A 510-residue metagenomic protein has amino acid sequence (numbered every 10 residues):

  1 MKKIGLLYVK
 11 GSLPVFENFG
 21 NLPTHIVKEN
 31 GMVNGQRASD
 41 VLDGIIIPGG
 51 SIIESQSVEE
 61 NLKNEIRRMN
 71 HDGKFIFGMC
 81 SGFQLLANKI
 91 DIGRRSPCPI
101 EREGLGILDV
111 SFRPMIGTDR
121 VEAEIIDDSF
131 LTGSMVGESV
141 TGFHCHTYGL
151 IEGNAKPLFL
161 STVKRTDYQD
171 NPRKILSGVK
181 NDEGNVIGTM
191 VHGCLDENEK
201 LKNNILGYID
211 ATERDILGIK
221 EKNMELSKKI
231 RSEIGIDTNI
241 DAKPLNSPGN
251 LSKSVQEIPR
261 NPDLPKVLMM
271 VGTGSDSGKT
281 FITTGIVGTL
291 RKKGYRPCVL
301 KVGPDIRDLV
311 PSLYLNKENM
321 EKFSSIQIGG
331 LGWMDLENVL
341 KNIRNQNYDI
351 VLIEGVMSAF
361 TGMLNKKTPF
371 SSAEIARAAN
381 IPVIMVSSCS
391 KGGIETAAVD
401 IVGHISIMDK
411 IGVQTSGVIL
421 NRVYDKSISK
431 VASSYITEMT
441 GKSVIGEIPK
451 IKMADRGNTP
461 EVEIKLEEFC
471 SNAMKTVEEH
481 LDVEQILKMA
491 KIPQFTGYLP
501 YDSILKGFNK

Functional and structural regions predicted by a protein language model:
M1-H71, F75, S81, D91 (+7 more regions): N-terminal beta1-alpha1 cap of cysteine-dependent amidohydrolase-like domains
G5-Y8, T141-H146, V186-V191: Active-site-proximal beta-strand elements of phosphoester/diester hydrolases
S81-R102, T361-G362: Glycine/small-residue-rich loop that forms an oxyanion/phosphate-binding "nest" at active or ligand-binding sites
R94-K180, G193: Pocket-forming structural segment of enzyme catalytic cores
I175-V186, G207-E213: Domain-length cofactor-binding catalytic modules of enzymes
G178, V186-M190, C194-E197: Conserved catalytic/coupling modules of large nucleotide/cofactor-utilizing molecular machines
S324-S325: Long amphipathic alpha-helical coiled-coil/heptad-repeat bundle
D349-N365: Switch II (G3) loop of P-loop NTPases
